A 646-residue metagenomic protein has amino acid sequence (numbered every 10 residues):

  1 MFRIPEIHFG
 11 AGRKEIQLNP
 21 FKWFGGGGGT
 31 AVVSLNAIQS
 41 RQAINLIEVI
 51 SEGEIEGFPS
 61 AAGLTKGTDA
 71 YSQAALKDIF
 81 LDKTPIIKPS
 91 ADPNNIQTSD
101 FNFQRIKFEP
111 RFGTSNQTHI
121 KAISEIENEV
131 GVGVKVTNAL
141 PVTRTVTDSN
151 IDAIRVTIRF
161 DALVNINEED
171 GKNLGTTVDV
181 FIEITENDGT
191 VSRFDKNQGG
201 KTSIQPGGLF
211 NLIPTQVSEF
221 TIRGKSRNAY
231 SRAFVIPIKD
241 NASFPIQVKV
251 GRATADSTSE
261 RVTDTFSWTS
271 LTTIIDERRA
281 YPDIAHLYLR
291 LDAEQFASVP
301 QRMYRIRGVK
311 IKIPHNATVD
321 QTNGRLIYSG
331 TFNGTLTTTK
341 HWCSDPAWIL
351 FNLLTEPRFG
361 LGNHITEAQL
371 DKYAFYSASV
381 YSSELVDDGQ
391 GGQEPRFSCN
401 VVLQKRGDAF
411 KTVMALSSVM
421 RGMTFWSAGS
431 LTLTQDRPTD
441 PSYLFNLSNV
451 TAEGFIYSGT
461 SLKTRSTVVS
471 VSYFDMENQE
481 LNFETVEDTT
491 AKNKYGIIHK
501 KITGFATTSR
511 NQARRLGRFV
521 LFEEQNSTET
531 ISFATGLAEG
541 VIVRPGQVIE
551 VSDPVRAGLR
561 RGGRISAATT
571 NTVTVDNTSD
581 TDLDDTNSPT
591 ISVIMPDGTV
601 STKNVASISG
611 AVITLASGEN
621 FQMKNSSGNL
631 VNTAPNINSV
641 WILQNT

Functional and structural regions predicted by a protein language model:
M1-A415, L481, K494, H499-A513 (+1 more regions): Polar, S/T/G-rich
M1-I16, K22-Q42, G53-F58, A62 (+3 more regions): C-terminal extracytoplasmic interaction modules
